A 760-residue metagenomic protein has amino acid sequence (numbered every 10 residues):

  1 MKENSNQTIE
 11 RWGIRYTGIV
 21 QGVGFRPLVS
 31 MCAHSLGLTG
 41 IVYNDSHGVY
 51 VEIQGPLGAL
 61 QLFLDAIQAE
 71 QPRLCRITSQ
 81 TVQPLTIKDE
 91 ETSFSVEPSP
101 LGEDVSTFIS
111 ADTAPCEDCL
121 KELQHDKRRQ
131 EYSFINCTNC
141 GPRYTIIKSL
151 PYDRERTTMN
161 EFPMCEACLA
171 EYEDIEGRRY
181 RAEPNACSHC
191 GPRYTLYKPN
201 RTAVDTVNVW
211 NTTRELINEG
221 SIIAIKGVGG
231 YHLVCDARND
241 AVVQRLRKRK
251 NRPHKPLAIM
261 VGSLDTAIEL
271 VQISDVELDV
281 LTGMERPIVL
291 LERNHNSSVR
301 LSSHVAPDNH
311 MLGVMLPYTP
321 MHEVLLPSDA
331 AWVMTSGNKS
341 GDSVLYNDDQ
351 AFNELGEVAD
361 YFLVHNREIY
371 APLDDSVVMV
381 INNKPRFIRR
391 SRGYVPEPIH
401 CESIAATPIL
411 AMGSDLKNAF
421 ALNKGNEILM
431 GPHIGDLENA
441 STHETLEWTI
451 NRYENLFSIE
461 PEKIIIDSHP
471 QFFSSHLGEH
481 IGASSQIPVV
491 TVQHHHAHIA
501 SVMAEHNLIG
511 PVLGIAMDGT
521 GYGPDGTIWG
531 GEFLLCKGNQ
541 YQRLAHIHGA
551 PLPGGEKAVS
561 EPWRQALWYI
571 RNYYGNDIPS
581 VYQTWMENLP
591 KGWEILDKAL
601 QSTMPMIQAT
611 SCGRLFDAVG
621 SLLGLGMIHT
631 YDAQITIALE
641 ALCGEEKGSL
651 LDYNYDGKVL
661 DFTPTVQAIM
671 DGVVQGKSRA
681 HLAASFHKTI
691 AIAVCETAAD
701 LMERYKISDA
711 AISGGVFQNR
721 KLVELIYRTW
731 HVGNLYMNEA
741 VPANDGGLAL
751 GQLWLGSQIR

Functional and structural regions predicted by a protein language model:
M1-P184, S188, P192-T195: Intrinsically disordered, low-complexity, mixed-charge
P84, I222, G230-H295: A phosphate-binding glycine/aspartate-rich beta-alpha loop in the early core of alpha/beta enzymes
E171, S328-S403, M604, Q608-A609: Internal gly/pro-rich beta-alpha loop/helix module that stabilizes soluble enzyme cofactors or their anionic handles
Y180-P184, G191-R193, S414-R452, H476 (+2 more regions): A contiguous, well-structured pocket-lining segment that forms one wall/lid of small-molecule binding clefts in soluble
A224, S458-Q471, V489, Y705-V716: Short glycine-rich phosphate-binding loop at a beta-alpha junction
I268-I273, V324, V344-A351, D375-S376 (+2 more regions): Conserved phosphate-binding catalytic cores of ATP/NTP-utilizing and phosphoryl-transfer enzymes
D467, S485-H498, S708-S713, R720 (+1 more regions): Conserved phosphate-binding/catalytic loops in two-lobed NTP-binding clefts
H495-M517, G521-G523, P562-R571, D617 (+2 more regions): Glycine-rich phosphate-binding/hydrolytic loop that grips phosphoryl groups
